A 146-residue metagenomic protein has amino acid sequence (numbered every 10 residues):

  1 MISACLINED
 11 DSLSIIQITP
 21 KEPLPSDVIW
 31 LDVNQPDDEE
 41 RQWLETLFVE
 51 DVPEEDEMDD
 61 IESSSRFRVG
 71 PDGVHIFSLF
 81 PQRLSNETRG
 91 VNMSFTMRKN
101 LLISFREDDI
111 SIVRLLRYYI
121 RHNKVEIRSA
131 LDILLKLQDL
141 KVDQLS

Functional and structural regions predicted by a protein language model:
M1-S146: Peripheral, non-transmembrane regulatory/ligand-interaction domains of membrane transport proteins
